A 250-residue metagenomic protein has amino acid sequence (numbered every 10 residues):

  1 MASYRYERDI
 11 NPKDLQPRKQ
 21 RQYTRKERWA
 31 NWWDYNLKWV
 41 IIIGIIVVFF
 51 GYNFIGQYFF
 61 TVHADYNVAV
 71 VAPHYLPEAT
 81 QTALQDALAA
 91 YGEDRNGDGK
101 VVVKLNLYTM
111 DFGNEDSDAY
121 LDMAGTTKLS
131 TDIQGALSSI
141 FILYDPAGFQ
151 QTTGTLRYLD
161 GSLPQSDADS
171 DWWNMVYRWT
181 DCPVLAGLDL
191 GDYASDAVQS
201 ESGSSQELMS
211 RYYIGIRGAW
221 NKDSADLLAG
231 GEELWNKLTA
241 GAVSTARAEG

Functional and structural regions predicted by a protein language model:
M1-Q20: N-terminal intrinsically disordered, acidic low-complexity segments at the extreme N-terminus
Q22-W32: Cytosolic juxtamembrane amphipathic/interface segments immediately preceding and feeding into a transmembrane helix
Y35-Q57: Hydrophobic membrane-insertion alpha-helices, especially the h-region of bacterial N-terminal signal peptides
D65-H74: Short, well-ordered beta-strand elements
E78-K100: Short, polar/charged alpha-helical segment
D94-A119: Acidic, glycine-anchored loop motifs typical of Ca2+
D118-V184: Extracytoplasmic "Venus flytrap"/periplasmic binding protein-like
G187-E249: Bilobed periplasmic-binding protein/Venus flytrap-like ligand-binding cleft at the lobe interface of extracytoplasmic
